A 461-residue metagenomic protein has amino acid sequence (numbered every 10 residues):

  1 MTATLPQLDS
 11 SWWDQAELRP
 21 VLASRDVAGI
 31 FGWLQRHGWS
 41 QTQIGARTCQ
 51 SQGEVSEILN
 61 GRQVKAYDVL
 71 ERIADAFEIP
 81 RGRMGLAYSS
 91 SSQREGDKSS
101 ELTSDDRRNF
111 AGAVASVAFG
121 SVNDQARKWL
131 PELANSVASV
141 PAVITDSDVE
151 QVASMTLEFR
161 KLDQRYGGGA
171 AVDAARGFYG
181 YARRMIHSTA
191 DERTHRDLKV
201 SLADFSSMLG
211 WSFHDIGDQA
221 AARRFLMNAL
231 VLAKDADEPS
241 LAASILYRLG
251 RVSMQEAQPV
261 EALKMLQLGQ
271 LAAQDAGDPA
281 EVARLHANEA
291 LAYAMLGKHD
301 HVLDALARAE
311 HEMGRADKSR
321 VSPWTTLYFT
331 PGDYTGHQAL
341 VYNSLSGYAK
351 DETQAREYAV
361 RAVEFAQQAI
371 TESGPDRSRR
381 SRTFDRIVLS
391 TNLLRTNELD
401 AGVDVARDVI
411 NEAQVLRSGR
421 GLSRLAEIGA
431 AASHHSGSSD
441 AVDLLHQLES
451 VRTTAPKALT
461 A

Functional and structural regions predicted by a protein language model:
M1-W39, E71, G82, Q93: A short, Lys/Arg-rich alpha-helix, primarily the initiator
T4-L5, A16, S136, V140-A461: Conserved binding/catalytic microenvironments
Q41, Q52, L70: Helix-turn-helix DNA-binding elements, focusing on the entry/boundary residues of the two helices that contact DNA
Q43-A46: Short alpha-helical "recognition helix" segments of helix-turn-helix
C49-K65: Recognition helix of helix-turn-helix/homeodomain-like DNA-binding domains that insert into the DNA major groove
R62-D75: Short, basic-rich loop-to-helix N-cap that marks the start of a DNA-contacting helix
G85-E150: Compositionally biased, long intrinsically disordered regions
